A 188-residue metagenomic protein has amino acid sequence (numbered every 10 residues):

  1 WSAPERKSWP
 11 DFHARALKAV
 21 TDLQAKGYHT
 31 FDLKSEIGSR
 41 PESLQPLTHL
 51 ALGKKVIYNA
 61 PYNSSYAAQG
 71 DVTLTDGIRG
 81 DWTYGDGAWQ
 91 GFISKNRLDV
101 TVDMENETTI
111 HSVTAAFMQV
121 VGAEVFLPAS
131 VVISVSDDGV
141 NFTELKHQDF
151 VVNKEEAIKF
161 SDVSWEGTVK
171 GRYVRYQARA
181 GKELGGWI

Functional and structural regions predicted by a protein language model:
W1-L47, G171: Substrate-binding groove of N-acetylhexosamine-processing glycoside hydrolases
R6-P10, A129, I188: Composition- and surface-driven signal marking solvent-exposed, interaction-prone regions in large proteins
E42-I110, M118-L127, D137, H147-E156: Disordered, acidic Ser/Thr/Pro-rich linker "stalks" and the adjacent N-terminal cap of the next globular domain
V56, R97-M118, I133, I158-L184 (+1 more regions): Hydrophobic/aromatic beta-strand segments within beta-rich folds
V132-G139: Short beta-strand segments and strand-loop junctions that repeat across beta-rich extracellular domains
N141-T143: Tryptophan-centered short beta-strand motifs
